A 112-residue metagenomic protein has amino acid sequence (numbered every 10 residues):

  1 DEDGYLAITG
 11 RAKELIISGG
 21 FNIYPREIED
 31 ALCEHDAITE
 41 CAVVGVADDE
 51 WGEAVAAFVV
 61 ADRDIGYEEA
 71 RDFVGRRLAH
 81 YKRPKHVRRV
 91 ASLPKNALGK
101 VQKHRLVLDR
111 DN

Functional and structural regions predicted by a protein language model:
D1-K82, S92-P94, G99-V101, R105-L108: AMP-binding/adenylate-forming catalytic core of the ANL superfamily
V87-V90: General small-molecule cofactor/ligand-binding pocket signal
D111-N112: Acidic/histidine-enriched, glycine/proline-rich intrinsically disordered or flexible terminal extensions
